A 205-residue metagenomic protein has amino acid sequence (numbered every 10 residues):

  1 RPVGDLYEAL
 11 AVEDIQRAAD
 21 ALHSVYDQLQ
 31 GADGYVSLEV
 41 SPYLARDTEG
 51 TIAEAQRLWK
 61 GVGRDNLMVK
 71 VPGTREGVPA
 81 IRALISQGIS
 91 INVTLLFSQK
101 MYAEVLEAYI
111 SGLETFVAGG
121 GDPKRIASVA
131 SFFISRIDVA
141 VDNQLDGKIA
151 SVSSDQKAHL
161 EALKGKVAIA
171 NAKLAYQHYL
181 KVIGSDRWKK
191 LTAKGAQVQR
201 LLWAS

Functional and structural regions predicted by a protein language model:
R1-A80: Active-site beta->alpha loop and helix N-cap motifs at the rims of alpha/beta catalytic domains
D20, Q56, R82, A103 (+1 more regions): A broadly conserved amphipathic alpha-helix scaffold signal in soluble, globular proteins
Q30-V36, G63-L67, Q87-I89, K124-S128 (+1 more regions): Short, well-ordered coil/turn segments that N-cap beta-strands
A80-I91: Glycine-enriched alpha-helix->loop->beta-strand junction motifs that scaffold or abut catalytic
S90-S205: Catalytic alpha/beta core domains of metabolic enzymes, predominantly
